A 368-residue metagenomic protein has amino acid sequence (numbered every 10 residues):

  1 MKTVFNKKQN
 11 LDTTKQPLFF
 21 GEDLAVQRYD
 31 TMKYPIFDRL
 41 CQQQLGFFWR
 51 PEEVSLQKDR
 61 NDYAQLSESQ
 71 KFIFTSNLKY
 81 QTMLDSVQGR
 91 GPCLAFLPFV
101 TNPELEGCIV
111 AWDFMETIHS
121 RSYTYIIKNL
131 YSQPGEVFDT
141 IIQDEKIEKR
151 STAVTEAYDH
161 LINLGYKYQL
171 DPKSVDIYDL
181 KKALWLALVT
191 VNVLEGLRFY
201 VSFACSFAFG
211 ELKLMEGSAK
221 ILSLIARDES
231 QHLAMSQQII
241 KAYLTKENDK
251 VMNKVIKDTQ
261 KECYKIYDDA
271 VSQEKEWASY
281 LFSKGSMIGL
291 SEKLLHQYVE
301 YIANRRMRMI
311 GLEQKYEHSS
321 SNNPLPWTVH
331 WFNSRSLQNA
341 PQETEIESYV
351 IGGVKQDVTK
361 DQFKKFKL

Functional and structural regions predicted by a protein language model:
M1-L368: Non-heme di-metal
